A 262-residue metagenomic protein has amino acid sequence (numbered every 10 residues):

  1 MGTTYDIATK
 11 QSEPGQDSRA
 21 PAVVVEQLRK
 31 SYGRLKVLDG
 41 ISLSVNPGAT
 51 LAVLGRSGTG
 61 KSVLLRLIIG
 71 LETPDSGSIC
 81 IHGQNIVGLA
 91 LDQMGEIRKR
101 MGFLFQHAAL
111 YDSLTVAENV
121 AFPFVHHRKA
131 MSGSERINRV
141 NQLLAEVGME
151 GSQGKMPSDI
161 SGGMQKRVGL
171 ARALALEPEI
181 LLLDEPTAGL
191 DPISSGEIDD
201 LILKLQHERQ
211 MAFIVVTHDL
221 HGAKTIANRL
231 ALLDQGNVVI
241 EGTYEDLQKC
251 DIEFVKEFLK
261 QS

Functional and structural regions predicted by a protein language model:
I69: Helix-to-loop junction immediately C-terminal to a conserved catalytic motif
Q84-N85, G133-S152, L203: Conserved ABC ATPase "signature" region
L114-F122: Short coil-to-helix segment of the ABC ATPase nucleotide-binding domain corresponding to the Q-loop/switch region
M156-I160, M164: Conserved ABC ATPase signature
A175-E179: A short, proline-enriched helix->beta-strand linker immediately N-terminal to the Walker B motif in ABC-type P-loop
L181-D184: Catalytic Walker B motif of ABC-type/P-loop ATPase nucleotide-binding domains
